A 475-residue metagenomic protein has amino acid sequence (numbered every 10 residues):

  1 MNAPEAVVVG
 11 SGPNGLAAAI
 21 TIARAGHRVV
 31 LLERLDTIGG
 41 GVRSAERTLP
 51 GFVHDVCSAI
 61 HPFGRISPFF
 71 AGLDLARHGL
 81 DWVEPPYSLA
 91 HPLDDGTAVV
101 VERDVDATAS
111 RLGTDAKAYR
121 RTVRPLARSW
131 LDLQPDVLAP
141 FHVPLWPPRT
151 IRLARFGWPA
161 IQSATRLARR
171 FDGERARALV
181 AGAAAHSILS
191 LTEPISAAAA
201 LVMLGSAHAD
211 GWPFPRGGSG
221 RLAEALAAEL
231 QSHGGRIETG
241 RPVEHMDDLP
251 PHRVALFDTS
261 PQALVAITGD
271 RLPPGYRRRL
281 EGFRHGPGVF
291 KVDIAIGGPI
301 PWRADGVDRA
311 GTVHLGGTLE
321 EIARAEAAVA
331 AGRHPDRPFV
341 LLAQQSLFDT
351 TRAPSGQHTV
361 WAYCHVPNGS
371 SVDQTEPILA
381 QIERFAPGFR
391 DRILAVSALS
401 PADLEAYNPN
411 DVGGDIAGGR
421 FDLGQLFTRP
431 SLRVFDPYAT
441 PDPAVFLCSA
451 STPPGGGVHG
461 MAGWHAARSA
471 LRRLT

Functional and structural regions predicted by a protein language model:
N2-D132: N-terminal glycine-rich phosphate/pyrophosphate-binding loop and immediately adjacent elements
S110, Q262-I267, A295, P354-Q381: Conserved FAD/dinucleotide-binding core of flavoprotein oxidoreductases
A118, P299-I300, R333-D336, S370-P409: Flavin-binding catalytic cores
A127-H233, G413-R420, G424-Q425: Active-site/ligand-binding neighborhood in enzyme catalytic cores
R177-S190, R337-L341, G388-P453: A glycine-rich dinucleotide-binding beta-alpha-beta segment and adjacent secondary-structure elements that constitute
E229-V243: A conserved beta-strand/loop element that lines the FAD pocket in flavoprotein oxidoreductases
T239-A353: Mid-domain catalytic core of redox enzymes that form a hydrophobic substrate pocket/lid adjacent to a catalytic redox
C448-L471: A conserved FAD-binding loop/helix module that cradles the flavin
